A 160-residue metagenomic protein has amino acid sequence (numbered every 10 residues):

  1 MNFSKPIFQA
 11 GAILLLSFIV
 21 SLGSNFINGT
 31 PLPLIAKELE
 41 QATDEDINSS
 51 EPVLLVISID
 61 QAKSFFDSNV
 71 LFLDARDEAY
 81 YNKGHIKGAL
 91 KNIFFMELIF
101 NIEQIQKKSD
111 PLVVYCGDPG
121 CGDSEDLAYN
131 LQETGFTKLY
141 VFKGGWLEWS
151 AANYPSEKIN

Functional and structural regions predicted by a protein language model:
N2-L71, E78-K83: Flexible, polar/low-complexity N-terminal or interdomain linker segments that lie immediately upstream of folded
E38, R76, I93-M96, K143-G145 (+1 more regions): Residues at the C-termini of beta-strands that transition into short coil/loop
S64-D67, L71-F95, S109-C116: Mid-length scaffold segments of soluble, non-membrane domains
F66, S150-N153: Sec/Tat-exported extracytoplasmic proteins
M96-I102: Alpha-helical scaffolding within the catalytic cores of extracellular/periplasmic polymer-degrading hydrolases
E103-W149: Catalytic cysteine-centered active loop of the rhodanese-like fold, especially the PTP/DSP P-loop
N153-N160: Active-site neighborhoods of enzymes that stabilize oxyanions during catalysis
